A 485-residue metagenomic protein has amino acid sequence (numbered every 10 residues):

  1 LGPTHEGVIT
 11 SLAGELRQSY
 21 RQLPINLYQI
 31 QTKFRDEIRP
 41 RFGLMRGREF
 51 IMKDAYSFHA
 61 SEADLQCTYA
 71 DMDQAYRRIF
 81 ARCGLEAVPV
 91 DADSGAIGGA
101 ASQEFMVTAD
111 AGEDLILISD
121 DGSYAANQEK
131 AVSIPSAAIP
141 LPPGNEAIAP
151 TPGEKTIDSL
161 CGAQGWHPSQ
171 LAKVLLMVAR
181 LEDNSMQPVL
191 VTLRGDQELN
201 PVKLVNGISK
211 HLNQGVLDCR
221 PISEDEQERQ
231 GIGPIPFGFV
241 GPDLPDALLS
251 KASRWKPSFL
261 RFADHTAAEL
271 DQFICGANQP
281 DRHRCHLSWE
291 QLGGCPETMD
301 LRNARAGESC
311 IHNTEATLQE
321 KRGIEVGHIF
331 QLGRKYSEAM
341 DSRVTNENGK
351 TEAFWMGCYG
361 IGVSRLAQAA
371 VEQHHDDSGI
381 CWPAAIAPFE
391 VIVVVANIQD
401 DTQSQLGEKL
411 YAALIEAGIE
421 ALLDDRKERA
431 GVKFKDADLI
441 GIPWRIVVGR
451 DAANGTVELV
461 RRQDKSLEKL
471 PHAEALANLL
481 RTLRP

Functional and structural regions predicted by a protein language model:
G2-Y28: Hydrophobic alpha-helical hairpins/lids featuring a short glycine-rich hinge
E6-E15, R39-K53, A60-Y359, V363: Extended, low-hydrophobicity, polar/charged segments
T32, Q66, I79-R82, E474-P485: Residue patterns forming the tRNA-binding/recognition surfaces of aminoacyl-tRNA synthetases and related DALR
D36, W166, L332, E372-D377 (+1 more regions): Conserved helix-loop functional segments at active or binding sites
I97, G333-R334, W382-A384, F434-D438 (+1 more regions): Replace "in large, NTP-powered and nucleic-acid-processing enzymes" with "in large, NTP-powered factors and other
L160, G357-I386: C-terminal, non-catalytic macromolecule-binding modules
G379-K433: Generic long, charged, amphipathic alpha-helical segments
Y411-L479: C-terminal structured "cap/appendage" subdomains that terminate the fold
